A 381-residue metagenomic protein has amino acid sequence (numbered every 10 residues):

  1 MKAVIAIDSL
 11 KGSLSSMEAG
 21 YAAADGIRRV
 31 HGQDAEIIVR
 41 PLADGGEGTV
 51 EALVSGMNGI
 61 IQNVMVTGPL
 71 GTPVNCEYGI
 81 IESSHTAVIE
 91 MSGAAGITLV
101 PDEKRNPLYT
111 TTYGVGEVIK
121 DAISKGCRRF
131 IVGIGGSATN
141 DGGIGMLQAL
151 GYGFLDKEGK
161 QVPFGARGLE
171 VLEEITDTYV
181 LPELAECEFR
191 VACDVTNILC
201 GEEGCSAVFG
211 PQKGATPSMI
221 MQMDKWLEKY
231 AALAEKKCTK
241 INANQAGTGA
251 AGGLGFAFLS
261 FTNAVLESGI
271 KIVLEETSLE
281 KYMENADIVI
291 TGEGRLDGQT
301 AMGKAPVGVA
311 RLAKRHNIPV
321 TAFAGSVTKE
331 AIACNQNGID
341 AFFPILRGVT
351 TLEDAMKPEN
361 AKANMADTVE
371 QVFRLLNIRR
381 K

Functional and structural regions predicted by a protein language model:
M1-I134, A138-K381: N-terminal loops that bind phosphate or other acidic moieties and the adjacent beta-alpha structural core
